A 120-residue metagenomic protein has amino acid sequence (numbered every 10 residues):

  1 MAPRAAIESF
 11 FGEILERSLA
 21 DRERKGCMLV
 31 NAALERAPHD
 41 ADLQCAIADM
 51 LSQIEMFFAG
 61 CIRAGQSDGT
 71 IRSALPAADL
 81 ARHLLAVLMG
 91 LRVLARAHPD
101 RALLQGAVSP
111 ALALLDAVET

Functional and structural regions predicted by a protein language model:
M1-A2, L19-E23, P38, S52 (+2 more regions): Residues in soluble alpha-helical coiled-coils and helical-bundle/repeat scaffolds
M1-G26, A77-A81: Hydrophobic alpha-helical connector segments
R4-E8, A41-S67, D79-R82, G106-S109: Amphipathic alpha-helical packing segments from all-alpha helical-bundle domains
A6, D21-D42: Amphipathic alpha-helical segments used for helix-helix packing
F11-L15, E55, A59, L112 (+1 more regions): A conserved short alpha-helical segment within the catalytic HATPase_c
R17, A64, L84-R101, L114-T120: Amphipathic C-terminal alpha-helical segment
K25-V30, F57, L75-L94, P110-L114: Hydrophobic alpha-helical segments that form the core of small-molecule binding pockets and/or dimer interfaces
